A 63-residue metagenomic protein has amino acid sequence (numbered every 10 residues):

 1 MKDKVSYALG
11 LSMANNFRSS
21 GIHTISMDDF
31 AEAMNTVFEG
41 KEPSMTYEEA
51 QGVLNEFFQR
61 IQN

Functional and structural regions predicted by a protein language model:
M1-N63: Cross-family detector of peptidyl-prolyl cis-trans isomerase
